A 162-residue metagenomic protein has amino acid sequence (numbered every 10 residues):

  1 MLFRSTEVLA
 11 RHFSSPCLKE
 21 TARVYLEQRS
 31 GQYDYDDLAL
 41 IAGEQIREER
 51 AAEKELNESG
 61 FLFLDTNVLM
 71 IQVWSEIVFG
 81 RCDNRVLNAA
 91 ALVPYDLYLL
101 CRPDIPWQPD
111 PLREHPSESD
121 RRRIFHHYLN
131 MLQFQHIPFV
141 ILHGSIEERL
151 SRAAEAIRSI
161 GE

Functional and structural regions predicted by a protein language model:
E7, R11, N130, E155: Short, well-ordered alpha-helices that flank and scaffold nucleotide-derived cofactor binding pockets
E7-R50: Conserved substrate/cofactor phosphate-moiety recognition/catalytic segment in nucleotide-dependent phosphotransferases
T21, N67, R102-D104: Anionic group-transfer/hydrolysis microenvironments
L26-D37, L69-S75, R113-H115: Surface-exposed cleft-lining segments at the edges of enzyme active sites
A39-V93, Q108: Glycine-rich phosphate-binding loop used to anchor ATP phosphates in small-molecule kinases, encompassing both
F79-E148, G161: A glycine- and Lys/Arg-enriched "phosphate-lid" helix/loop adjacent to the NTP-binding pocket of small-molecule kinases
